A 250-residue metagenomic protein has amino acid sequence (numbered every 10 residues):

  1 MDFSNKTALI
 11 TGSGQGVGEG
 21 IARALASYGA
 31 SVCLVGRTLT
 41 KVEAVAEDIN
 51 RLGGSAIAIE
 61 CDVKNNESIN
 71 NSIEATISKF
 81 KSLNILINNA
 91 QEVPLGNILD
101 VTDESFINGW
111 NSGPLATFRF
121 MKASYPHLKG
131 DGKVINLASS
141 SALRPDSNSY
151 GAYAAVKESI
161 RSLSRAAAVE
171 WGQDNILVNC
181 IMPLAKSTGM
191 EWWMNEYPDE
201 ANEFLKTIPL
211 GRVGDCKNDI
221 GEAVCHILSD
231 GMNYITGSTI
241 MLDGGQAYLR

Functional and structural regions predicted by a protein language model:
G14-G16: Conserved glycine-rich cofactor-binding loop
Y28-A44: Conserved glycine-rich Rossmann-like NAD(P)H-binding loop of the short-chain dehydrogenase/reductase
N70, E92-I107, N148-A152, M190-E196: Conserved mid-core segment of classical short-chain dehydrogenase/reductases
N84, E92, L99-R119, I135 (+2 more regions): Catalytic Tyr-X3-Lys loop
P126, V169-Q173, N233: Alpha-helical segment proximal to the catalytic Tyr-Lys
I135-S159, S164-Q173, A185-K186: Catalytic loop of short-chain dehydrogenase/reductase
D199-N218: Catalytic Tyr-x(3-8)-Lys segment
C225, T236-R250: Short C-terminal tail/terminal secondary-structure segment of NAD(P)H-dependent dehydrogenase/reductase domains
